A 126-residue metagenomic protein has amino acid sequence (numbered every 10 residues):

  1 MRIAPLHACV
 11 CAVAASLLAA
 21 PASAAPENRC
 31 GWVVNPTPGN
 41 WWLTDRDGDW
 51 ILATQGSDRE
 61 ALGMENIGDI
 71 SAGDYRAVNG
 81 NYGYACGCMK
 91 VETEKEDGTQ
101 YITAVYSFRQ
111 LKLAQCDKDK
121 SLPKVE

Functional and structural regions predicted by a protein language model:
M1-A4: Positively charged n-region of N-terminal signal peptides that target proteins for export
L6-A8, E27-N28, G83-A85, L113: Mature extracytoplasmic/luminal segments of secretory-pathway proteins
H7, V33, Y106-Q110: Proteins with a high burden of low-complexity, intrinsically disordered sequence enriched in S/T/G/P/A and R, requiring
H7-L17: Bacterial N-terminal signal peptides
V10, G31, K120-L122: Low-complexity, compositionally biased segments
A19-P21: N-terminal signal peptide c-region/cleavage motif recognized by signal peptidases
S23-N79: N-terminal secretory signal peptides
M64-E126: Beta-strand-rich cores of mature extracytoplasmic or soluble domains
